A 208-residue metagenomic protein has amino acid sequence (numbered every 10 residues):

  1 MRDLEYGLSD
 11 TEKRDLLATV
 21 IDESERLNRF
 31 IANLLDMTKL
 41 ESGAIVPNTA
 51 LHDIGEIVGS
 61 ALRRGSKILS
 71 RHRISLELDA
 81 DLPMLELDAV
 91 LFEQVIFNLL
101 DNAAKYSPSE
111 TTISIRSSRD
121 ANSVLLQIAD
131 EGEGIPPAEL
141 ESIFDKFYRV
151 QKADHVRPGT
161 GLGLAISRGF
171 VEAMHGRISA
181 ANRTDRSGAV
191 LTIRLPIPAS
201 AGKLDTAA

Functional and structural regions predicted by a protein language model:
D22-L27: Short alpha-helical segment of the dimerization/phosphotransfer core of two-component systems
S42-P47, M84-L87: Conserved micro-motifs of the catalytic ATP-binding
N48-L51, R73-P83: Conserved catalytic submotifs in the C-terminal HATPase_c
N48-L62: A conserved beta-strand-to-alpha-helix junction within the catalytic ATP-binding
I54, G134-S142: Short helix N-cap motif at coil->helix boundaries in the Bergerat
G163, S167: Short alpha-helical Gxxx[C/S/T] motif in the catalytic ATP-binding
G176-R177: Conserved glycine-rich
